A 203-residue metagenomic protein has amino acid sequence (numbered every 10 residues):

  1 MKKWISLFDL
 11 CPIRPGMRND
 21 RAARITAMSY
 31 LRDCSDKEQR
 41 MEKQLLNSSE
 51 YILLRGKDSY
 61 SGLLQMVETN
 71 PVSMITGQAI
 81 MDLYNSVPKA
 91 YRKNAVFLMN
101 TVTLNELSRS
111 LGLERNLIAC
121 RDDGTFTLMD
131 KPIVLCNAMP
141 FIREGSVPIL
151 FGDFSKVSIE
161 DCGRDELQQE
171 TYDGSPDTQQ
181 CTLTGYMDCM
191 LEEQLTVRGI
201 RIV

Functional and structural regions predicted by a protein language model:
M1-W4: N-terminal low-complexity, intrinsically disordered segments
S6-K89, I202-V203: Alpha-helical scaffold segments that mediate packing/assembly in large oligomeric complexes
R14, N47, Y51, T103-N105 (+2 more regions): Short loop/turn segments at secondary-structure transitions that flank enzyme active sites
R14, R18-T26, M99-T103, D153 (+1 more regions): Helix N-cap / beta->alpha transition motif
L46, Q169-V203: Protruding loop/beta-arch "assembly-hinge" segments enriched in small, turn-prone residues
S48, Y91-K93, L191: Short loop/turn segments at connectors of secondary-structure elements within structured domains
G56, G62, M129-D130, C189-L191: Glycine-centered flexibility motif
Q65-G185: Extended oligomerization regions of viral-like shell subunits
